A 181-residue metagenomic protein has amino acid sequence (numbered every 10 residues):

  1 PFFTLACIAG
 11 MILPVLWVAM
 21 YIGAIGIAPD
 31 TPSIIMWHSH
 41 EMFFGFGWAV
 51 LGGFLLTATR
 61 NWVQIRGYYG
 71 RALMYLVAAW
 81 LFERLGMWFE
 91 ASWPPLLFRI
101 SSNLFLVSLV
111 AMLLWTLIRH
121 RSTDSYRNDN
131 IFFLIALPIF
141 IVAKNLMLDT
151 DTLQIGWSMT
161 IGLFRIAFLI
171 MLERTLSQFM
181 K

Functional and structural regions predicted by a protein language model:
P1-K181: Hydrophobic alpha-helical transmembrane segments of multi-pass integral membrane proteins
